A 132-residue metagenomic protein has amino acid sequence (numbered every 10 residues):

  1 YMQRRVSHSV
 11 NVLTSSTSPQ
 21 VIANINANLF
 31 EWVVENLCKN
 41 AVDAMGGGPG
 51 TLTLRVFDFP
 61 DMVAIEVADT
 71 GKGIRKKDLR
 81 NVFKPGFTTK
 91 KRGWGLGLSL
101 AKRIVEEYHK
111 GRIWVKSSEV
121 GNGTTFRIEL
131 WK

Functional and structural regions predicted by a protein language model:
S9-V21: Conserved catalytic submotifs in the C-terminal HATPase_c
S18-N24, N28, A64: A short, conserved loop immediately preceding a beta-strand within the C-terminal catalytic
T51-D61: Short beta-strand/loop element within the Bergerat-fold HATPase_c
D69: Acidic ATP/Mg2+-coordinating residue in the GHKL
I74-G86: Short conserved segment of the HATPase_c
G97, A101: Short alpha-helical Gxxx[C/S/T] motif in the catalytic ATP-binding
V105-E106: Detector for a conserved hydrophobic position within an alpha-helical segment of the HATPase_c
H109-S117: Glycine-rich ATP-binding loops of the HATPase_c
